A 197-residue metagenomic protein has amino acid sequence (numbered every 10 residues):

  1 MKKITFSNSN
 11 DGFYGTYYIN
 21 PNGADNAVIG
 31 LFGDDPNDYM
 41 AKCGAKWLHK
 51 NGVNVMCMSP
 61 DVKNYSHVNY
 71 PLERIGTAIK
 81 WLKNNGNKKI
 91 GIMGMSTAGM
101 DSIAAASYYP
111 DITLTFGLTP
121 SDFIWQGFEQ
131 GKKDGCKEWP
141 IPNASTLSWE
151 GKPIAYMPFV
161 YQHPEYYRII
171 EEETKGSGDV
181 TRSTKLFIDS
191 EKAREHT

Functional and structural regions predicted by a protein language model:
M1-A27, I188-S190: N-terminal cap/lid segment of alpha/beta-hydrolase-fold proteins
A24-A27, G52-V53, N87-K89, P110-L114: Loop/turn elements at helix/coil->beta-strand transitions in domains of secreted/extracellular proteins
A24-D25, G30-H67: Short substrate-entry loop that stabilizes the transition state in hydrolases
S59-G91: Catalytic nucleophile-loop/oxyanion-hole region of alpha/beta-hydrolase and closely related hydrolase-like folds
I92-G94, L118: Short beta-strand immediately N-terminal to the catalytic nucleophile in serine-hydrolase-like folds
G99-P110, T115: Short glycine-enriched nucleophile-adjacent loop and the immediately C-terminal alpha-helix near the catalytic center
F116-H196: Accessory cap/linker subdomain of secreted extracellular hydrolases
